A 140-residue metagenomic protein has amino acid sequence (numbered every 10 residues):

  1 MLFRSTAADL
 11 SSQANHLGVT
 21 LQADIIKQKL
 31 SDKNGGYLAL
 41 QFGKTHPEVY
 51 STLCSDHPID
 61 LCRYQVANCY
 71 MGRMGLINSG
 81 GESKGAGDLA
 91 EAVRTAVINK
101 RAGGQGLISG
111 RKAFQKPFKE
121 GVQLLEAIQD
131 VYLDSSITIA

Functional and structural regions predicted by a protein language model:
T6-D32, V49-H57: Catalytic beta/alpha-barrel core
K29-A140: Catalytic-face loop-and-helix region of soluble metabolic enzyme cores
